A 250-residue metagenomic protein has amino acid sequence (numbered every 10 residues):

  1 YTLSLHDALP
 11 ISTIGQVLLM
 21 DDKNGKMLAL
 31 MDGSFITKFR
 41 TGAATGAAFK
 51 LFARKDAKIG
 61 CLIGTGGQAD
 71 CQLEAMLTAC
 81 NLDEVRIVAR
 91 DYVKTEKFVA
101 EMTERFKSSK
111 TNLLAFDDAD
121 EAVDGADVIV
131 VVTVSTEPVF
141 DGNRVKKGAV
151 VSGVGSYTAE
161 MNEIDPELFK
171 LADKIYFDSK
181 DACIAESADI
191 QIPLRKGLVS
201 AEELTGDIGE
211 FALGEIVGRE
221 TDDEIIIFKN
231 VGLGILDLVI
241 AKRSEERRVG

Functional and structural regions predicted by a protein language model:
T2-L9, G250: Short, small-residue-biased leader/transition segments that mark boundaries at the very start of proteins
M31-K50: A glycine-rich, Thr/Ser-enriched phosphate-binding loop motif common to dinucleotide/cofactor-binding enzymes
F52-I59, N81, K146-K147: Short helix-loop-beta connector
T65-G66: Glycine-rich Rossmann-fold phosphate-binding loop(s) that bind the pyrophosphate of adenine dinucleotide cofactors
A69-D70: N-terminal Rossmann-fold NAD(P) dinucleotide-binding loop
A79-F106: NAD(P)-binding Rossmann-fold cofactor-contacting core
S108-L198: Rossmann-like adenosine-cofactor binding region
N162-R248: Adenosine-phosphate binding glycine-rich loop
